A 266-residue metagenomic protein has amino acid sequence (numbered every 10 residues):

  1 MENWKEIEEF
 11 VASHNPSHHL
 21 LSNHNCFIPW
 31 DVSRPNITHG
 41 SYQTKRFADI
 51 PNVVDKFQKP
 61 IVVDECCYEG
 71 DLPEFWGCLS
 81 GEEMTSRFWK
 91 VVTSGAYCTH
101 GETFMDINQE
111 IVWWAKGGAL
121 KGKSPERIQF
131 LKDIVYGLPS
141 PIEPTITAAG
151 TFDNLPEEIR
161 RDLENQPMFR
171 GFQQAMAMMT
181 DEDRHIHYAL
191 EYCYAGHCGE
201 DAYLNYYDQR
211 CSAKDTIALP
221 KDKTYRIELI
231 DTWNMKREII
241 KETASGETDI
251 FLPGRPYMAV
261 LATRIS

Functional and structural regions predicted by a protein language model:
M1-P60: Active-site neighborhood of glycoside hydrolase catalytic domains
E2-N3, K45, S80-E83, K123: Soluble or luminal CAZymes and related metallo-dependent hydrolases
L20-N23, T38-Y42, P60-E65, K90-T93 (+2 more regions): Structural recognition of the beta-strand scaffold that forms the well-ordered cores of secreted hydrolase catalytic
I28, R46, V62, Y68-G70 (+3 more regions): Residue-level detector of flexible, active-site-proximal loop/helix-junction positions within diverse enzyme catalytic
I37, P51-S86, D106-I111: Active-site clefts of carbohydrate-active enzymes
D71, M84-K241, P253-I265: Aromatic- and carboxylate-lined catalytic core of secreted/periplasmic carbohydrate-active enzymes
